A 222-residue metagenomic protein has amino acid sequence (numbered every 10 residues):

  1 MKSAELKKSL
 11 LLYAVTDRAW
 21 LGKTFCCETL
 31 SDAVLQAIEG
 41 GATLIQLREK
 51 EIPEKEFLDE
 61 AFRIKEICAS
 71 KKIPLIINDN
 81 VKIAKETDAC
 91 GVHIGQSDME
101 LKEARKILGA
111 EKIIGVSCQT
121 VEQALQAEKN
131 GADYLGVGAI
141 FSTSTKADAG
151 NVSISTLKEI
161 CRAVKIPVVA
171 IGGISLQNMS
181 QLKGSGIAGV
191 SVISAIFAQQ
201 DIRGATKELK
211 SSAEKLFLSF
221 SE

Functional and structural regions predicted by a protein language model:
M1-M99, K106-D133, V152, E159 (+4 more regions): Conserved N-terminal beta1-alpha1 strand-loop-helix module at the mouth
V137, V169-I174, V190-S194: Glycine-rich beta-strand-to-loop/alpha-helix junction loops that act as flexible
G138, A163: Mid-sequence acidic-hydrophobic segments that form the walls of catalytic/ligand-binding cavities or oligomerization
T145-A149: Glycine/threonine-rich flexible loop motifs
S185-G189: Internal alpha/beta core interface subdomains
